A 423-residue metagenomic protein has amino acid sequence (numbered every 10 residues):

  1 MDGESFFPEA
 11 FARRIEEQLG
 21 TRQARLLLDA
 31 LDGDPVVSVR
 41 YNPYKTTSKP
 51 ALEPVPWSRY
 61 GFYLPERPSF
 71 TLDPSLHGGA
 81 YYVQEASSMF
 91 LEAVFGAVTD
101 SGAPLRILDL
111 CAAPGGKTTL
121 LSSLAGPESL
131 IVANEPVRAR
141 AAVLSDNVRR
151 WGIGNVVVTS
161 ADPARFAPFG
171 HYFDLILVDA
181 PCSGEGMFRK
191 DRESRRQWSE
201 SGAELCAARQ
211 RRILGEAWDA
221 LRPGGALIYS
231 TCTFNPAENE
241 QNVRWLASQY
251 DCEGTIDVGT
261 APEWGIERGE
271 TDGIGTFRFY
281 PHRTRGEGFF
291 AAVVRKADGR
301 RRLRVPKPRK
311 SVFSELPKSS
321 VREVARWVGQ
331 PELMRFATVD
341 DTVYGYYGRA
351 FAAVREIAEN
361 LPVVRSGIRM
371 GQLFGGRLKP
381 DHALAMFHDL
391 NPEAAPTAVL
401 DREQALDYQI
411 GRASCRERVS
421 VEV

Functional and structural regions predicted by a protein language model:
M1-T46, A297-S420: Polybasic, low-complexity RNA-engagement segments
D34-F90: Conserved AdoMet
G102-A113: Conserved class I S-adenosyl-L-methionine
P114-P127: Conserved SAM-binding loop of SAM-dependent methyltransferases across substrates and taxa, primarily the Class I
G126, L221-P223: Helix-to-beta-strand junctions that scaffold the AdoMet/dcAdoMet cofactor pocket in Class I SAM-dependent enzymes
N134-H171, V178: S-adenosyl-L-methionine
A139, D174-G215, C232-E240, W264: Mobile active-site "lid"/loop adjacent to the S-adenosyl-L-methionine
T233-T342, A350: C-terminal catalytic and target-recognition region of SAM-dependent MTase-like enzymes, primarily methyltransferases
